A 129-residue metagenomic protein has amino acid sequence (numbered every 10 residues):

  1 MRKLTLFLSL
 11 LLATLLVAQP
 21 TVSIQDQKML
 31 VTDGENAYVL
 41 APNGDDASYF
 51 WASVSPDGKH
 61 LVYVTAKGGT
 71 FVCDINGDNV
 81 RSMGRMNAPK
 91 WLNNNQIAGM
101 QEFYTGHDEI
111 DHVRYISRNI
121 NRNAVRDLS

Functional and structural regions predicted by a protein language model:
M1-L4: Positively charged n-region of N-terminal signal peptides that target proteins for export
L10-A18: Hydrophobic h-region of N-terminal signal peptides that target proteins for export in Gram-negative bacteria
A18-S129: Sequence signature of WD/YWTD-type beta-propeller architectures
